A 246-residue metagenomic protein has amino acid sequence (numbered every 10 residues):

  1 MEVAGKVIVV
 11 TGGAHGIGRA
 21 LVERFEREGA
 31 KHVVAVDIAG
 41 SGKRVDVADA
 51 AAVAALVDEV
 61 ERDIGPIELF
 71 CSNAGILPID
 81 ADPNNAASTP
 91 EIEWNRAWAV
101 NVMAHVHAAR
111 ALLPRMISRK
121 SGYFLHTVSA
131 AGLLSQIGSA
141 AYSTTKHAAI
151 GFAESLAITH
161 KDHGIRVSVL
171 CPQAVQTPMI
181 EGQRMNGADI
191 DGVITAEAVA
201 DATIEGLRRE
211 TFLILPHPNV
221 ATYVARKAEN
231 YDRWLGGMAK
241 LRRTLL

Functional and structural regions predicted by a protein language model:
V7, A14-H15: Conserved glycine-rich cofactor-binding loop
V45-A55, E91: The beta1-alpha1 cofactor-binding region of Rossmann-like NAD(H)/NADP(H)-dependent oxidoreductases
A81-N95: Substrate-binding pocket helix/loop in short-chain dehydrogenase/reductase
A109, T145: Active-site helix of classical SDR
S129: Residue(s) in the substrate-gating loop at a strand-loop-helix junction that position the organic substrate next
L134, S155-I165: Active-site-adjacent segment of SDR/Rossmann-fold oxidoreductases
V169, M185-Y223: C-terminal helical subdomain
